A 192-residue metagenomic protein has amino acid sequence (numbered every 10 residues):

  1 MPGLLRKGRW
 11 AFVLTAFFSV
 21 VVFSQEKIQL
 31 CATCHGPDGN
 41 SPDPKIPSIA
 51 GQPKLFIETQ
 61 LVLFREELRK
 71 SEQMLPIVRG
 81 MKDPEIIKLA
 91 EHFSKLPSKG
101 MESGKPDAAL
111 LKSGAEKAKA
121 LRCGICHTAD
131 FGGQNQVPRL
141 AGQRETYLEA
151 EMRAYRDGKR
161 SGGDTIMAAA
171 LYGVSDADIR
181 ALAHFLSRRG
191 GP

Functional and structural regions predicted by a protein language model:
M1-F12: Bacterial N-terminal signal peptides that target proteins for export
V22-D38, M101, P106-A129, R144: Sequence/structural segment immediately N-terminal to covalent heme-attachment motifs in c-type and related
G39-R69, L75-M81, F131-D157, A168 (+1 more regions): Gly/Gly-Pro-rich "capping" loops immediately C-terminal to redox-active cysteine motifs in periplasmic/lumenal
F56, Q73-P76, K88, A109 (+5 more regions): Extracytoplasmic/secreted proteins, especially bacterial periplasmic and envelope-associated proteins
F64, H92-F93, A118, Y155 (+1 more regions): Conserved hydrophobic/aromatic "anchor" residues that stabilize well-ordered secondary structure elements
R79-M101, T146, Y172-P192: C-terminal capping alpha-helices of c-type cytochrome domains
